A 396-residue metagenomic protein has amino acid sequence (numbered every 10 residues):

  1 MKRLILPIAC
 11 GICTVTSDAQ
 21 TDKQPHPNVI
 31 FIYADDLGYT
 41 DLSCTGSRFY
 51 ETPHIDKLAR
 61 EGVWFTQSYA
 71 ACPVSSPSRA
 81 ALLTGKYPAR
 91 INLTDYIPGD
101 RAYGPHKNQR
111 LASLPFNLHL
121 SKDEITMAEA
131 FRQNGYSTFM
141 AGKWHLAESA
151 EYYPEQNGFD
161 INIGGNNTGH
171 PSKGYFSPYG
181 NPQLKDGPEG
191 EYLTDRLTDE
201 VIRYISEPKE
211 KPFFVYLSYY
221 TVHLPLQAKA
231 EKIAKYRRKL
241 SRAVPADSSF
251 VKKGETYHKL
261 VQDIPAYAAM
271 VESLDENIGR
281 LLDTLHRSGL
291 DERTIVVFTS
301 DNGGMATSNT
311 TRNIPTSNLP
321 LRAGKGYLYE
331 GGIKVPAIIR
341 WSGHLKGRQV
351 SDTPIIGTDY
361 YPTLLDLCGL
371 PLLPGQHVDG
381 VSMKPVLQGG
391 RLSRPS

Functional and structural regions predicted by a protein language model:
M1-P25: Bacterial Sec-dependent N-terminal signal peptides
K23-P27, A34-Y50, W64-A70, Y87 (+5 more regions): Active-site-proximal cap/lid insertion segments
V29, Y103-P105, L111-F116, E129 (+5 more regions): Catalytic domains that recognize anionic headgroups
P77-G85, L114-A150, S177-K211: Active-site-proximal alpha/beta segments of enzymes that process anionic O-linked groups
A89-M127: His/Cys-centered metal/cofactor-coordination and adjacent catalytic loops
S382, L387-S396: Short, intrinsically disordered, charge-balanced linker/junction segments flanking boundaries in proteins
